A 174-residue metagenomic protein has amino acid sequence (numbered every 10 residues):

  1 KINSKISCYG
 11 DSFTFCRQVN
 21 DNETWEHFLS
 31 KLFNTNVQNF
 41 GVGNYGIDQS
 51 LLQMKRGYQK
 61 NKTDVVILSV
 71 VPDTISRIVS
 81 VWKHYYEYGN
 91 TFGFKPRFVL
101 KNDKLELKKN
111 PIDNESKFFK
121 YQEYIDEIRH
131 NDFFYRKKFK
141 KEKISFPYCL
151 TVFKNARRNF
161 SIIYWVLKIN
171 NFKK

Functional and structural regions predicted by a protein language model:
K1-L68, P72-S76: Membrane-embedded segments
D48-K173: Interaction-surface signature
